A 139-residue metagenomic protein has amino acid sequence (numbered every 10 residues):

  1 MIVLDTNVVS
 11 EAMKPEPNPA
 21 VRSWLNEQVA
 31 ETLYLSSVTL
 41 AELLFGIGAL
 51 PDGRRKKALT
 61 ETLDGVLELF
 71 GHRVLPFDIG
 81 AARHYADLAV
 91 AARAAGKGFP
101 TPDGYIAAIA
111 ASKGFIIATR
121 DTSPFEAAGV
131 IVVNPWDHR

Functional and structural regions predicted by a protein language model:
M1-L35, T39, G48-G65, R139: Short, well-structured N-terminal submotif of metal-dependent ribonuclease cores
L4, V29-A30, F70, A111-K113 (+1 more regions): Residue-level preference for short coil/turn positions at secondary-structure junctions
N7, K57, A89-F99, A128-D137: A short, hydrophobic/aromatic-rich structural module that often spans a beta strand with its adjoining loop
V9, L40-L43, A82, F125: A generic structural signal for short hydrophobic patches within well-formed alpha-helices
E11-A12, W24, G46, Y85-L88 (+2 more regions): Residues that scaffold the ATP/ADP-binding catalytic core of kinase and kinase-like folds
F45-G53, D64, L69-R120: Active-site neighborhoods of divalent-metal-dependent phosphate/nucleic-acid chemistry enzymes
A107-R139: Acidic, PIN/NYN-like endoribonuclease modules and their adjacent C-terminal/linker elements
